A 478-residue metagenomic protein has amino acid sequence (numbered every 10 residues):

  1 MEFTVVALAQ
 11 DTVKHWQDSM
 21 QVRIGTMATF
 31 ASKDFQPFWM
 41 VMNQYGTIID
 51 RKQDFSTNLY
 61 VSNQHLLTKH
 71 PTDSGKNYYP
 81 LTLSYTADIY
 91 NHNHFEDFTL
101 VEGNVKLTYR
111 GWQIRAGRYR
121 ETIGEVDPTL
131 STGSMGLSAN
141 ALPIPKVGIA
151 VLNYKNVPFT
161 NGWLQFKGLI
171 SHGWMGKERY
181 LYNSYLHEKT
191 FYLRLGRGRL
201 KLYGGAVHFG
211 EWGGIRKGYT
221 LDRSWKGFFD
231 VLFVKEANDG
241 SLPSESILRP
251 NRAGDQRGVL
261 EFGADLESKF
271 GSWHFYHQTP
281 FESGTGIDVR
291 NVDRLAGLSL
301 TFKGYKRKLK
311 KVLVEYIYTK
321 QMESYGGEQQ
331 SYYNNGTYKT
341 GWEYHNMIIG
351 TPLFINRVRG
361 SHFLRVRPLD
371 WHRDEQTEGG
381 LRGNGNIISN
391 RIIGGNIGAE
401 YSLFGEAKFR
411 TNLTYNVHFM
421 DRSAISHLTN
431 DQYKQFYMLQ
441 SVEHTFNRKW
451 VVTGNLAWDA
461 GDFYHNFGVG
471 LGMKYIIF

Functional and structural regions predicted by a protein language model:
L8-E121, P128, L137, P143-Y154 (+2 more regions): Beta-barrel outer-membrane channel/assembly domains of diderm bacteria
D11-M20, Q64-L83, T108-G111, K155-K167 (+6 more regions): Short loop/turn motifs that connect adjacent beta-strands in outer-membrane beta-barrel proteins
T26-D34, N63-H65, A87-N93, Y109-G111 (+10 more regions): Transmembrane beta-strands of outer-membrane beta-barrel pores
D34-V41, E96-L100, V126-G133, M175-L186 (+5 more regions): Outer-membrane beta-barrel translocator domains and adjoining extracellular loop/strand segments of Gram-negative
I48-S56, Y78-P80, E96-L100, N140-I144 (+6 more regions): Transmembrane beta-barrel outer-membrane domains
L152, N156-Y332, V417-F419: Signature for the C-terminal beta-barrel architecture of outer-membrane proteins
L248-L260, L266-F478: Outer-membrane beta-barrel pore domains
